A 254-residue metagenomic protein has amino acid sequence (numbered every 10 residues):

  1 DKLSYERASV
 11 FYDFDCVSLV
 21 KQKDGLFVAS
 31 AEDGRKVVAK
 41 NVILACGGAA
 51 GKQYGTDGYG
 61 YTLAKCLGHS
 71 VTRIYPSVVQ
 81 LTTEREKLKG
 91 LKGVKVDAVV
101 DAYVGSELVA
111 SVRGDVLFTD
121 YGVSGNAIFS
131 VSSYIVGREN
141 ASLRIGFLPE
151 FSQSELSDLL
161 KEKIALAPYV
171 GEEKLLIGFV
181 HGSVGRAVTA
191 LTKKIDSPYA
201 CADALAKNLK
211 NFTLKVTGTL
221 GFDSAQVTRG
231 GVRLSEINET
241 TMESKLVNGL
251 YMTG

Functional and structural regions predicted by a protein language model:
D1, F11, G51-G55, E86 (+1 more regions): Short beta-strand to alpha-helix junction loop
D1-S9, F14, F118: Conserved N-terminal/central alpha/beta ligand/cofactor-binding core
V10-F14, R73-Y75, G254: Short loop/edge segments at beta-strand edges and connector loops that shape dinucleotide/nucleotide cofactor-binding
Y12, G185-G254: A glycine-rich dinucleotide-binding beta-alpha-beta segment and adjacent secondary-structure elements that constitute
Y12-L26: A conserved short coil-to-beta-strand element within the FAD-binding core of flavoproteins
C16, A29, K36-Q53, A64-K65 (+2 more regions): Short hydrophobic core segments
N41-K87: Glycine-rich loop(s) and the adjacent beta-strand/alpha-helix scaffold that form part
S70-R73, V79-A200: An anion/pyrophosphate-binding glycine-rich loop and adjacent beta-alpha core in soluble alpha-beta enzymes
